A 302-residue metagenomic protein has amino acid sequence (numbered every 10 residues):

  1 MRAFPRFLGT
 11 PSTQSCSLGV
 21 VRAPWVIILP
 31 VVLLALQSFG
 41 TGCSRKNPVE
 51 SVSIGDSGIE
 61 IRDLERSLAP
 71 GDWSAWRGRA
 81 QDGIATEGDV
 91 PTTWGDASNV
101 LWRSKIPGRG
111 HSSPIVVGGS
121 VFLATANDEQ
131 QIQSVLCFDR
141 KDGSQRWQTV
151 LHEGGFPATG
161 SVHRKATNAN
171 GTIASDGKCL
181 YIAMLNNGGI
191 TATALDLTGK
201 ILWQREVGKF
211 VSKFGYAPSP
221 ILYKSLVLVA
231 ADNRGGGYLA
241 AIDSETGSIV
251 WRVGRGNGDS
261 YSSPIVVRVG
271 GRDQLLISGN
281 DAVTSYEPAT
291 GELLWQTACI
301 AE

Functional and structural regions predicted by a protein language model:
M1-V21: N-terminal secretory signal peptides that target proteins for export/translocation
G19-W25, D56: Intrinsically disordered, low-complexity repeat tracts enriched in Pro/Ser/Thr
W25-S38: Bacterial N-terminal signal peptides
G40-E302: Noncatalytic, solvent-exposed loop/strand surfaces of beta-propeller-type extracellular/periplasmic domains
